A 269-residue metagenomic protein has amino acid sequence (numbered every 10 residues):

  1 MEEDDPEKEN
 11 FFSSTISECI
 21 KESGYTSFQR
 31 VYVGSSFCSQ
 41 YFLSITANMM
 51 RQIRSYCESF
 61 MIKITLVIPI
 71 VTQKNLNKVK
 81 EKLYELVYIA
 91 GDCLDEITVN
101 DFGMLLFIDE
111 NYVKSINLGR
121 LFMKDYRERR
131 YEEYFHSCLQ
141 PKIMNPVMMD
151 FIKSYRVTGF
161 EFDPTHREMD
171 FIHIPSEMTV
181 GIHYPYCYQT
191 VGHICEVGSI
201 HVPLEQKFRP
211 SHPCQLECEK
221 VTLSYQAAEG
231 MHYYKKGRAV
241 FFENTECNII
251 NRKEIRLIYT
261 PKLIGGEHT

Functional and structural regions predicted by a protein language model:
M1-Y56, F60-T269: Active-site pocket-lining/capping segments in soluble small-molecule metabolic enzymes
